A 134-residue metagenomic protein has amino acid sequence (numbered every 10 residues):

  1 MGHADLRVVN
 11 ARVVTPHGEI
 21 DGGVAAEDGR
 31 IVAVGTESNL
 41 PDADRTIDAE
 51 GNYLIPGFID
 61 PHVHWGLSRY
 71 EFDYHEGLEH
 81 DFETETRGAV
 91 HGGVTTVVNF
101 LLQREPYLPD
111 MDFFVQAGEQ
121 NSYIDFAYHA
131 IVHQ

Functional and structural regions predicted by a protein language model:
M1-G57: Histidine-rich, glycine-flanked metal-binding segment
T36, L101-R104, I131: Short, ordered loop/turn segments at secondary-structure junctions
A49-N121: Metal-associated gating/positioning segment near the N- to mid-region
A117-Q134: Metal-coordinating catalytic core of metallo-dependent amide/deamination hydrolases
